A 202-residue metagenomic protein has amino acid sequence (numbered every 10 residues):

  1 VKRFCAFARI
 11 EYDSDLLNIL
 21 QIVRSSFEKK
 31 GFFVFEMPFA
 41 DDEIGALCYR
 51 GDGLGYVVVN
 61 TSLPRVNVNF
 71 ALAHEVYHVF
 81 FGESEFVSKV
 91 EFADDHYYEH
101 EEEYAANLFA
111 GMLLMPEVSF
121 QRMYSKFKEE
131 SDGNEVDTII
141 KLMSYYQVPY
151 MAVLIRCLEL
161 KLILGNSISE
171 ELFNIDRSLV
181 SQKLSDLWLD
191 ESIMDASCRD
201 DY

Functional and structural regions predicted by a protein language model:
V1-Y202: Active-site hotspot residues in diverse enzymes, especially metal/ion-binding acidic/histidine motifs
